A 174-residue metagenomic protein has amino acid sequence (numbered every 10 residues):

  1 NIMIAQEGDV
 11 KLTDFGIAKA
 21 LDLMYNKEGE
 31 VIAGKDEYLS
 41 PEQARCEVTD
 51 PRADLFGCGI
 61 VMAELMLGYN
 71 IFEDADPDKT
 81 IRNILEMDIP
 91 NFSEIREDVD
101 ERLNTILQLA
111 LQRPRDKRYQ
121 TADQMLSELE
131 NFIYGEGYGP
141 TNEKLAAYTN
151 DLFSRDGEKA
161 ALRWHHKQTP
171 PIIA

Functional and structural regions predicted by a protein language model:
N1: Short, surface-exposed charged micro-motifs
I4-E7: Activation-loop N-terminal segment of eukaryotic-like protein kinases
V10, L23-A33: Regulatory activation segment
D14: Conserved active-site aspartate in kinases
A20-D22, N70: Conserved protein kinase catalytic core
E37-A147, D151-I172: C-terminal lobe helix-coil module of Hanks-type protein kinase domains
